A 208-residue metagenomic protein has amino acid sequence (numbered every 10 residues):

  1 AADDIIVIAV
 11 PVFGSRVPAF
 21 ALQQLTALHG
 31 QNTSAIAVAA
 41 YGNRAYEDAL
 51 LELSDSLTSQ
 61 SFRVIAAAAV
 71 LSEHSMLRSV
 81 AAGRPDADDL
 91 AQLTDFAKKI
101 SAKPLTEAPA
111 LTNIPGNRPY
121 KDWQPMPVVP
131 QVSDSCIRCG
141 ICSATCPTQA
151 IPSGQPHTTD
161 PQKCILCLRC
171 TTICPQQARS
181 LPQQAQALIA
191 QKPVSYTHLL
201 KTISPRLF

Functional and structural regions predicted by a protein language model:
A1-S72: Helix-loop-strand module that forms the ligand-binding subsite of alpha/beta enzymes
T58, F62, K98-T106, I141-P147 (+1 more regions): Generic secondary-structure signature for well-ordered alpha-helical cores
S75-M126: Glycine-rich phosphate/pyrophosphate-binding loop and the adjoining helix
L111-P147: A mid-sequence, solvent-exposed acidic-amphipathic segment
V132, I141-I165, R169-Q186: Iron-sulfur cluster-binding cysteine motifs and their immediate structural context in ferredoxin-like electron-transfer
A185-S195: Polybasic, low-complexity binding patches
T197-H198, T202: Conserved small/polar residues in nucleotide/adenosyl-binding loops
I203-F208: C-terminal membrane-proximal segments flanking the terminal transmembrane helix
